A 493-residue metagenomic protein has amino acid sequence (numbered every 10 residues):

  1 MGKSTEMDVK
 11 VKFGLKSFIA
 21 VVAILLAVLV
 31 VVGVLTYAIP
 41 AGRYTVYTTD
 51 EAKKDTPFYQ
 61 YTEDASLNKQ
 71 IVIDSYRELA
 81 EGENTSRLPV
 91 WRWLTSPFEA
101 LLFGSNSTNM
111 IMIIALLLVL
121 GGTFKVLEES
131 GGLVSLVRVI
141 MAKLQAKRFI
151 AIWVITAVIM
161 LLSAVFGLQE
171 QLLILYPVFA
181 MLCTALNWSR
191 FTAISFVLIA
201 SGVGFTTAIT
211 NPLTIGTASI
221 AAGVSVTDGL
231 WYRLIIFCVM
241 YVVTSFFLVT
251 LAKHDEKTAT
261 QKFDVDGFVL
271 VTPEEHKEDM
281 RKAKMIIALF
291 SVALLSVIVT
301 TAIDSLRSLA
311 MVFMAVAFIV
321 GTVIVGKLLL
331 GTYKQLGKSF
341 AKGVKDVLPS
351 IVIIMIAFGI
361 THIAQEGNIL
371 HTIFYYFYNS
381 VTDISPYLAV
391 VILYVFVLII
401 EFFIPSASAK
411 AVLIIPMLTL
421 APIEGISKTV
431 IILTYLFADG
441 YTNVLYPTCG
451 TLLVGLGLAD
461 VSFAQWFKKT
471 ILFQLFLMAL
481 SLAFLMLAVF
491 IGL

Functional and structural regions predicted by a protein language model:
G2-V22, R43-T56, W231-S339, L458 (+2 more regions): Long, contiguous bundles of hydrophobic transmembrane helices that form the permeation core of multi-pass
V11-A20, Y176-F263, E275-R281, T451-F484 (+1 more regions): Membrane-core helix-loop-helix motifs of multi-pass transport proteins
F18-V30, F58-V134, L306-H371: Core transmembrane alpha-helical segments of multi-pass membrane transporters/permeases
I19, I384-L493: C-terminal transmembrane helix pair
V22-A38, L117-F124, V158-L162, G204 (+6 more regions): Hydrophobic core segments of alpha-helical transmembrane domains in multi-pass membrane transport and ion-translocation
S105-I114, A142-V154, L186-T192, K284-M285 (+4 more regions): Membrane-interfacial loop-to-helix junctions in multi-pass transporters
T108-I113, F124-V134, S163-I174, F205-N211 (+5 more regions): Short helix-coil transition sites and intra-membrane helix breaks within transmembrane domains of multi-pass
L118, R148-V178, M355-A357, S380-L420 (+1 more regions): Hydrophobic alpha-helical transmembrane segments of multi-pass integral membrane proteins, predominantly secondary
